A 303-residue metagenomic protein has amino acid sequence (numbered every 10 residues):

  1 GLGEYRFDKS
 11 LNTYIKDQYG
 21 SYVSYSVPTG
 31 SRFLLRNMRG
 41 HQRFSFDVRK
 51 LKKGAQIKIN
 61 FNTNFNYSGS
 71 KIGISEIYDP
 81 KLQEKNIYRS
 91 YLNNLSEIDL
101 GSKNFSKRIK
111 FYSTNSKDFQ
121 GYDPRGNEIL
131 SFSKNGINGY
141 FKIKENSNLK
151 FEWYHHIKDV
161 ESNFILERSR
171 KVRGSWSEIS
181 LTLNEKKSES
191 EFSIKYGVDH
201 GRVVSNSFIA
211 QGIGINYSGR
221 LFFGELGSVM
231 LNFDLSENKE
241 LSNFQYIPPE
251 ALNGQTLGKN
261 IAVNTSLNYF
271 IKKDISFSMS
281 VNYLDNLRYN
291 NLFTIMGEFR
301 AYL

Functional and structural regions predicted by a protein language model:
G1-L303: Exposed, low-structure sequence patches enriched in small/polar residues
